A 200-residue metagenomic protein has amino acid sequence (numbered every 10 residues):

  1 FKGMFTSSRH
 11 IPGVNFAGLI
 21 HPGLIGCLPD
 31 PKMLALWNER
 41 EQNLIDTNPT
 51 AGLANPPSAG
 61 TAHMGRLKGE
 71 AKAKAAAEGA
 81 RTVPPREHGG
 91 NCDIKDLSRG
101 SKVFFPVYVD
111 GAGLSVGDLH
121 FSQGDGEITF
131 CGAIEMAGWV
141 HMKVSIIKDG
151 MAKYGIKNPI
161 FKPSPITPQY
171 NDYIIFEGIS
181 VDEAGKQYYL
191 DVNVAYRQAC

Functional and structural regions predicted by a protein language model:
F1-S98, F104: Intrinsically disordered, low-complexity linker/loop segments enriched in Gly/Pro and charged/polar residues
G3-T6, Q123-A152: Short peripheral tails and domain-boundary helices/loops at the edges of structured domains
G89-G90, G100, G117, G124-G126: Glycine-centered flexibility sites
D93-R99, V140, A195-C200: General structural feature for long, well-ordered alpha-helical segments within catalytic domains of soluble enzymes
K102, A137-H141, Y170-N171: Active-site lining segments that contact anionic ligands and/or coordinate catalytic metals
G111-F121: Short, Lys/Arg- and Gly-enriched loop/turn segments at beta-strand edges
K157-C200: A hydrophobic, small-residue-rich beta->alpha segment in the mid-to-C-terminal subdomain of diverse proteins
